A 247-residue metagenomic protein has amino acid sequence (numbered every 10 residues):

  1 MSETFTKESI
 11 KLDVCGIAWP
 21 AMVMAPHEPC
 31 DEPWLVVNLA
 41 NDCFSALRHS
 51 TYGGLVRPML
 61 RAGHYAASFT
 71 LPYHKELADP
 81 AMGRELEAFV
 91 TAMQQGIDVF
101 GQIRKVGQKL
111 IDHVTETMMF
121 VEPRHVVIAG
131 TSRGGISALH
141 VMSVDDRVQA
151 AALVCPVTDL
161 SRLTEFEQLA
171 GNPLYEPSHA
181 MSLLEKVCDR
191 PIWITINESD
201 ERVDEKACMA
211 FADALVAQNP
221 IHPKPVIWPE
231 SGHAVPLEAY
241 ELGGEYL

Functional and structural regions predicted by a protein language model:
M1-D31: N-terminal cap/lid segment of alpha/beta-hydrolase-fold proteins
H27, D42, T70-H74, V157 (+1 more regions): Short beta-to-alpha linker loops that shape the active-site pocket of alpha/beta-hydrolase fold enzymes
E32-V36, A40-M119: Serine-hydrolase catalytic machinery in alpha/beta-hydrolase-like enzymes
D42, S132, E198: Residue-level signal for short, function-critical loop segments
P80-Q94, V157-L160, T164-P177: Short, flexible helix-coil linker/hinge segments at the edges of structured domains or between repeats
Q108-N172: Primarily recognizes the serine-hydrolase "nucleophile elbow" in alpha/beta-hydrolase and SGNH/GDSL folds
S161-A217: The feature captures the conserved acid-bearing segment of alpha/beta-hydrolase catalytic domains
M209, V216-L247: C-terminal catalytic histidine-bearing segment of alpha/beta-hydrolase fold enzymes
